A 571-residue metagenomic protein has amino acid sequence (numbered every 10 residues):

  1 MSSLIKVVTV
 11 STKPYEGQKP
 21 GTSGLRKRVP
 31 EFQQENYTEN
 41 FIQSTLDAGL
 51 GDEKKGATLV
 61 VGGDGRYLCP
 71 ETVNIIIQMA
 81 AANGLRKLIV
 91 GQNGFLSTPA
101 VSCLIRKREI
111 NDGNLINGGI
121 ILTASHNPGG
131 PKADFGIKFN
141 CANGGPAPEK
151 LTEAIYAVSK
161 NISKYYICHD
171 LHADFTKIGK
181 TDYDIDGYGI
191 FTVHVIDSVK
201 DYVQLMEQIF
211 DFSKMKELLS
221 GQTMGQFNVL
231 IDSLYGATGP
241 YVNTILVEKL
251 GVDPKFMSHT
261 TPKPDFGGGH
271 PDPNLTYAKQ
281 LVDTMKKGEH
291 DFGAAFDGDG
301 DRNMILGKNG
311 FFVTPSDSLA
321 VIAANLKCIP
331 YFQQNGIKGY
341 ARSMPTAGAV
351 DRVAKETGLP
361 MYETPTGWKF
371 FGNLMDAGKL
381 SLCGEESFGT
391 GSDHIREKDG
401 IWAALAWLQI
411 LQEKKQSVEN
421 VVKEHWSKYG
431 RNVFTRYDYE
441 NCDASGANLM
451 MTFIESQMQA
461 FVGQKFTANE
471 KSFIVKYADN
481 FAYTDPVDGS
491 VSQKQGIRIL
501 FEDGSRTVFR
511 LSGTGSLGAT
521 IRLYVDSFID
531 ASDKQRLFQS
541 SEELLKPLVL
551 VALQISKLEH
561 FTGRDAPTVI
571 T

Functional and structural regions predicted by a protein language model:
M1-A82, K107, I116, D186-V229: An N-terminal, well-structured beta->alpha segment
K6-Y15, D112-G113, P131-M285: Gly/Ser/Thr-enriched, mixed-charge loops and adjacent short helices that form phosphate/oxyanion-binding elements
Y15-E31, S125-N127, S233-A237, Y241 (+3 more regions): Conserved phosphate/anionic-ligand binding catalytic regions in large, soluble enzymes, centered on
S23, V61, V101, I120 (+12 more regions): Buried hydrophobic positions in well-ordered alpha/beta secondary-structure cores of metabolic enzymes
G51, K55, V60-A133, T244-L306: N-terminal small/polar loop signature for handling phosphorylated ligands or for N-terminal nucleophile
V90-F95, K150-D201, G307-G391: Proline/glycine-rich low-complexity loops and linkers
K138-A142, M304-K308, S392: Short beta-strand-to-turn element immediately C-terminal to the catalytic PLP-Schiff-base lysine in fold type I
H290-F292, F296, I305-L306, I329-S527 (+1 more regions): Phosphate-binding and adjacent anionic-ligand microenvironments
